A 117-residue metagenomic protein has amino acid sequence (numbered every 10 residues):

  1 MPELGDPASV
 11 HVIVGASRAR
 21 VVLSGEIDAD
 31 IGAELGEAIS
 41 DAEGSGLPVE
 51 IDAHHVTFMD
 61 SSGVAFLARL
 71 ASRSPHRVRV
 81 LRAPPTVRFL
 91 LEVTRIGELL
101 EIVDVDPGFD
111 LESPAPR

Functional and structural regions predicted by a protein language model:
M1-M59, R69-R117: STAS-like cytosolic regulatory interaction modules
